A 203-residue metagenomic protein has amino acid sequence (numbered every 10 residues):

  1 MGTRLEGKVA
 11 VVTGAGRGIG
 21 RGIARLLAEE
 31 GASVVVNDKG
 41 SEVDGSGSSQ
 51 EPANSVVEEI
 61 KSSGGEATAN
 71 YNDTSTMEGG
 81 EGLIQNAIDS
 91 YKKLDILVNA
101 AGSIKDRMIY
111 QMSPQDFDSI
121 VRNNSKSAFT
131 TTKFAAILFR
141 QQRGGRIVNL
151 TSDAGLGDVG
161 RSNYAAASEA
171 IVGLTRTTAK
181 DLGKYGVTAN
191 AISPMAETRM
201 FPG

Functional and structural regions predicted by a protein language model:
R4-V35: Canonical Rossmann dinucleotide-binding motif of NAD(H)/NADP(H)-dependent dehydrogenases/reductases, specifically
E30-S55: Conserved glycine-rich Rossmann-like NAD(P)H-binding loop of the short-chain dehydrogenase/reductase
Q50-E51, Y71-G82, P114: The beta1-alpha1 cofactor-binding region of Rossmann-like NAD(H)/NADP(H)-dependent oxidoreductases
I60, M108-I109, D116-D118: Substrate-binding pocket helix/loop in short-chain dehydrogenase/reductase
S63-E66, N86-N99, K105, G144 (+1 more regions): A glycine-rich helix->loop->beta "capping" turn within Rossmann-like NAD(P)(H)-dependent oxidoreductase domains
T132-K133, R176: A short, exposed helix-loop element centered on a Lys and neighboring polar residues
R146-K184, S193-G203: Catalytic loop of short-chain dehydrogenase/reductase
